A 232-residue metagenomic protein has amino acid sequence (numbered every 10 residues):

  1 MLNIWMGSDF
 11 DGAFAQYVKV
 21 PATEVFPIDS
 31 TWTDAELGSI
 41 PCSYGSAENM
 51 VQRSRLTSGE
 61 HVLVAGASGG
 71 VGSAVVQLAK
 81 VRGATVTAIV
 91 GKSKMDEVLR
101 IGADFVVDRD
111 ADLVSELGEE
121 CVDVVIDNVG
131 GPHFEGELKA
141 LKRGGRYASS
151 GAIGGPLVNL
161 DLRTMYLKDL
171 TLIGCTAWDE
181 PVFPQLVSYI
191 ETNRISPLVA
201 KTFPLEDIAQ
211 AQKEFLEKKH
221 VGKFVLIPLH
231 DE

Functional and structural regions predicted by a protein language model:
M1-F26: Glycine-rich phosphate/adenylate-binding loop and adjacent beta-alpha elements of nucleotide- or dinucleotide-binding
A13-F14, V90-L99, L157-L162: Short, glycine/polar-rich helix-capping loops at beta-to-alpha or helix-loop-helix junctions that flank or form
S30-R53, S68, A74, F105: A glycine-rich, Thr/Ser-enriched phosphate-binding loop motif common to dinucleotide/cofactor-binding enzymes
D34, V64, K80-G136: Adenosine-nucleotide cofactor-binding segment
S73-V81: Surface-exposed amphipathic alpha-helices with a cationic face
K139-L141: Conserved helix-to-beta-strand junction in the class I
R143-S150, N159-V199: Rossmann-fold dehydrogenase core element
E180-E232: C-terminal hydrophobic helical "lid"/dimerization subdomain of Rossmann-like NAD(P)H-dependent oxidoreductases
